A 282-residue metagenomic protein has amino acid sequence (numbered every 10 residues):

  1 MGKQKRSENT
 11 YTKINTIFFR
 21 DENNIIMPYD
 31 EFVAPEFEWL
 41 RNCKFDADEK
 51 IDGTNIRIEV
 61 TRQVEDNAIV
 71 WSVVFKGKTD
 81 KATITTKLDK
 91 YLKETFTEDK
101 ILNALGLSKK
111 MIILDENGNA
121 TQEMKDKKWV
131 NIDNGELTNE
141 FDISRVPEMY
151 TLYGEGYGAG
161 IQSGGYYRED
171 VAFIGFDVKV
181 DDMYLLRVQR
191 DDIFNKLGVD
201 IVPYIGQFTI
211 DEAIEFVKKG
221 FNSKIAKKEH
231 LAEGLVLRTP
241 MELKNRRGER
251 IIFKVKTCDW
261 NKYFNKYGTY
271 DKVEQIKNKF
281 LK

Functional and structural regions predicted by a protein language model:
M1-K282: Core nucleotide-handling region used for phosphoryl-transfer chemistry
